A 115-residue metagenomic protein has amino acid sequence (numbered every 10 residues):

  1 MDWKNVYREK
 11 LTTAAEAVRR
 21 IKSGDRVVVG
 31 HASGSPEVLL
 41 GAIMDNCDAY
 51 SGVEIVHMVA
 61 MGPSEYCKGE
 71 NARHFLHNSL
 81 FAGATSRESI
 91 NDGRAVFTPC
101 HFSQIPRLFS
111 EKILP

Functional and structural regions predicted by a protein language model:
M1-P115: Conserved alpha/beta enzyme-core scaffold
